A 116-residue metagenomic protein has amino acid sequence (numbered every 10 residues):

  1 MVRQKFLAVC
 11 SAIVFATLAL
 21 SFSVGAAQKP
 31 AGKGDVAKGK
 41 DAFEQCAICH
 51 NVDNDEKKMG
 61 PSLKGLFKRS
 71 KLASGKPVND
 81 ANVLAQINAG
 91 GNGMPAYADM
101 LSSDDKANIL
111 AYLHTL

Functional and structural regions predicted by a protein language model:
M1-K33: N-terminal export/targeting leaders of redox proteins
I13, A19, K29, F43 (+2 more regions): General secondary-structure edge motif
S23-F43, N79-N82: Electrostatic cytochrome c docking/interface patches
V24-K33, D55, M59-R69: His/Cys-centered metal/cofactor-coordination and adjacent catalytic loops
D41, K57-M59, G65-L116: Extracytoplasmic electron-transfer domains, predominantly the class I c-type cytochrome c fold
C46: Short cysteine-rich clusters marking metal-coordination/redox-active sites
C49-D53: Cys/His-rich metal-chelating microdomains
